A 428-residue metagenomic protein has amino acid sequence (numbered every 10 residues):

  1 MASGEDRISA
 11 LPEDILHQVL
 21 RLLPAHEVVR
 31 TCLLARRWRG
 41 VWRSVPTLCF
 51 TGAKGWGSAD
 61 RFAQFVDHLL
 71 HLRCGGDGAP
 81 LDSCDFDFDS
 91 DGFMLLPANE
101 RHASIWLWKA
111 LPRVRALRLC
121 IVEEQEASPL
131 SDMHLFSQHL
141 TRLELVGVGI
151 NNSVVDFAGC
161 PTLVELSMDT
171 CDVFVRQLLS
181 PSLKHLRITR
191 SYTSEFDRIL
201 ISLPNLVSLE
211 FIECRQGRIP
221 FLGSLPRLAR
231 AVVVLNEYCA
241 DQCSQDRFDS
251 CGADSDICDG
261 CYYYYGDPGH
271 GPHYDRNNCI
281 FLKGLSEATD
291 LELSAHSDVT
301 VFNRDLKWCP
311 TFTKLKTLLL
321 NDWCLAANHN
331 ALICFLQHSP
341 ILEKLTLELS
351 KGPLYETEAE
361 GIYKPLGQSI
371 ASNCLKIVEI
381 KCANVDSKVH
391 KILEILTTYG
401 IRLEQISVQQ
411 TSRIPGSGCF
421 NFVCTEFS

Functional and structural regions predicted by a protein language model:
M1-S428: Non-core capping and flanking segments associated with repeat-based/extracellular domains
